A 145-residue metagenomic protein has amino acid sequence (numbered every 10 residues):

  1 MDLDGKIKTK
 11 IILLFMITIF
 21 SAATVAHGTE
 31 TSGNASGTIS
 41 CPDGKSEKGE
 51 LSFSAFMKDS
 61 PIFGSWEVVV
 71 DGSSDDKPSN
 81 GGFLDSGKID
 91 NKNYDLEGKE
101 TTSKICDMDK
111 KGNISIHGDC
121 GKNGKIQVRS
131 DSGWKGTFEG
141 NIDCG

Functional and structural regions predicted by a protein language model:
M1-I7: N-terminal secretory signal peptides that target proteins for export/translocation
K8-K10, C144: Basic side chains
I12-A22: Bacterial N-terminal signal peptides
A22-G28: Sec/Tat signal peptide C-region and signal peptidase I cleavage site
T29-G33: Short structural boundary motif marking the start of a folded domain
G37-N123, Q127-G133: Predominantly extracellular/secreted and cell-surface proteins with exposed, flexible low-complexity segments
G136-G145: Short, low-complexity, Pro/Ser/Thr/Gly-rich segments in the mature regions of secreted, periplasmic
